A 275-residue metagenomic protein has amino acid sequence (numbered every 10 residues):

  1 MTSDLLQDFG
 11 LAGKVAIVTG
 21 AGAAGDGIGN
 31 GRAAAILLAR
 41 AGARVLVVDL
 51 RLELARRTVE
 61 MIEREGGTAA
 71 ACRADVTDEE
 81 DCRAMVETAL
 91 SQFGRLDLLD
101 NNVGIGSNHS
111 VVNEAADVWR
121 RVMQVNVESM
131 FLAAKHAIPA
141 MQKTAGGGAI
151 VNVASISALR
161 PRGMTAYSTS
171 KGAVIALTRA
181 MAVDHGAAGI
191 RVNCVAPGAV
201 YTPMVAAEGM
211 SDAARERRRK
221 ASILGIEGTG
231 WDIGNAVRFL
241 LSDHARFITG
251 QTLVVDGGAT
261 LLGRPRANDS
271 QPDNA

Functional and structural regions predicted by a protein language model:
T2-Q7, R238, T249-A275: Short C-terminal tail/terminal secondary-structure segment of NAD(P)H-dependent dehydrogenase/reductase domains
L6-Q7, C194, A213-H244, I248 (+1 more regions): C-terminal helical subdomain
L11-L46: Canonical Rossmann dinucleotide-binding motif of NAD(H)/NADP(H)-dependent dehydrogenases/reductases, specifically
S110-V111, A115-R120, R218: Substrate-binding pocket helix/loop in short-chain dehydrogenase/reductase
A134, S170, T178: Active-site helix of classical SDR
P139, V183-A187, R246: Alpha-helical segment proximal to the catalytic Tyr-Lys
S155: Residue(s) in the substrate-gating loop at a strand-loop-helix junction that position the organic substrate next
